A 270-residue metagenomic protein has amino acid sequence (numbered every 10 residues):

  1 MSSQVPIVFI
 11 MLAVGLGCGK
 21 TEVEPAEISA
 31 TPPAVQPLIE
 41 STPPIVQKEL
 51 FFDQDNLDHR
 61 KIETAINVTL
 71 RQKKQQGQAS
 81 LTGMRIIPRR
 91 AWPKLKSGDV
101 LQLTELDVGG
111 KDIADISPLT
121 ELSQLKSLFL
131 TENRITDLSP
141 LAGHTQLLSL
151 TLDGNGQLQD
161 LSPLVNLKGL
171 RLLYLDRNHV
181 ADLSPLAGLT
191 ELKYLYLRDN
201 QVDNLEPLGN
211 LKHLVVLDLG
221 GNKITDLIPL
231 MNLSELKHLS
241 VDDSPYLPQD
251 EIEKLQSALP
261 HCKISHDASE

Functional and structural regions predicted by a protein language model:
G17-T21: Bacterial signal peptide processing site
E22-S41: Short, low-complexity, disordered segments immediately C-terminal to signal peptides in bacterial exported proteins
I45-I135, L148-S149, D153-Q157: LRR N-terminal entry segment and analogous cap-like coil->beta motifs
L50, T104-V108, L128-L130, L148-L152 (+5 more regions): Conserved hydrophobic beta-strand positions in leucine-rich repeat
K94-L95, I113-T120, I135-A142, L158-V165 (+4 more regions): The feature encodes a structural signal of leucine-rich repeats
V100, L119-L125, L141-L147, N155 (+5 more regions): Leucine-rich repeat
K111, N133, N155-G156, N178 (+3 more regions): Conserved "Asn-ladder"/turn position within leucine-rich repeats
N222-E270: Leucine-rich solenoid repeat scaffolds
